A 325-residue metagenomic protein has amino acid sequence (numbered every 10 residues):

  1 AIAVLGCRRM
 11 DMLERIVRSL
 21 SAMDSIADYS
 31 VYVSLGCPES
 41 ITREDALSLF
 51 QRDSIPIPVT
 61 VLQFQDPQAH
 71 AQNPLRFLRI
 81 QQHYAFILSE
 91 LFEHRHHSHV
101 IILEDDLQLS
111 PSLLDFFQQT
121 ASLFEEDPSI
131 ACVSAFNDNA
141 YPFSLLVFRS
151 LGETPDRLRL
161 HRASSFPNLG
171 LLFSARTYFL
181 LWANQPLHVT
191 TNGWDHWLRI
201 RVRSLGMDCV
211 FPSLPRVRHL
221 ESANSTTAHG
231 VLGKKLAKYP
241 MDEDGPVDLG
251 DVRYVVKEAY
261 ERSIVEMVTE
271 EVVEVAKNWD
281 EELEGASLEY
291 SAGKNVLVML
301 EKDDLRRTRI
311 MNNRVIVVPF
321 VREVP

Functional and structural regions predicted by a protein language model:
A1, S30, W197: Cell-envelope/extracellular polymer assembly enzymes that use nucleotide-activated donors
A1-R9: A conserved hydrophobic helix/loop-capping motif in glycosyltransferases and polysaccharide synthases
R8-M12, P38: Donor nucleotide-sugar binding loop of glycosyltransferases
R18-D28: Short, acidic, metal-binding catalytic loop of nucleotide-sugar glycosyltransferases
C37-S98: Active-site-proximal specificity loops/subdomain of glycosyltransferases
H96-Q108: Short beta-strand-to-loop acidic/aromatic patch adjacent to the donor-nucleotide binding site
S110-H196, I200: Conserved catalytic core of nucleotide-sugar-dependent glycosyltransferases
H188-P325: C-terminal catalytic/acceptor-binding lobe
